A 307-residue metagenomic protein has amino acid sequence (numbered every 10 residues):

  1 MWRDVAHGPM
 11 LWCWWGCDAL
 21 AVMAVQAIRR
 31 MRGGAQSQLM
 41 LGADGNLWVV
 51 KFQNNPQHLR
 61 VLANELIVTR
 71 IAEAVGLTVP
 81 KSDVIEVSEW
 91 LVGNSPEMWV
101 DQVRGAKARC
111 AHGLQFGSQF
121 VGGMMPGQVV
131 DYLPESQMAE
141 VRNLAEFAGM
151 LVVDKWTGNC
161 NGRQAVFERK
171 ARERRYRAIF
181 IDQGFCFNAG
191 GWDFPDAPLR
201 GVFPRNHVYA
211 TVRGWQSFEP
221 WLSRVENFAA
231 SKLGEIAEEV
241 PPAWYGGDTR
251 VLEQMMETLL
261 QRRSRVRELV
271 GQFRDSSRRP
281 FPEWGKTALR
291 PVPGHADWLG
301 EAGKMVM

Functional and structural regions predicted by a protein language model:
W2, W12-W15: Tryptophan (W) side chains
D4-H7, D18: Acidic/polar hotspots within intrinsically disordered regions
C17-D131, V153-C160, Y176, Q183-F187 (+1 more regions): Conserved ATP-binding subdomain of kinase catalytic cores across diverse folds
Q53, K170-M307: C-terminal catalytic region of ATP-dependent kinase domains
V61, R142-E146, D248: Aromatic-acidic/polar surface patches that form glycan- and anion
N64, V68, A148, M255: Catalytic-loop motifs flanking and including active-site residues across diverse enzymes
V129-D154, K170-E173: An alpha-helical support segment within catalytic cores of ATP-dependent transferases
C160-R169: A short glycine-rich, hydrophobically flanked beta-strand micro-motif that places a catalytic Asp/Glu for divalent metal
